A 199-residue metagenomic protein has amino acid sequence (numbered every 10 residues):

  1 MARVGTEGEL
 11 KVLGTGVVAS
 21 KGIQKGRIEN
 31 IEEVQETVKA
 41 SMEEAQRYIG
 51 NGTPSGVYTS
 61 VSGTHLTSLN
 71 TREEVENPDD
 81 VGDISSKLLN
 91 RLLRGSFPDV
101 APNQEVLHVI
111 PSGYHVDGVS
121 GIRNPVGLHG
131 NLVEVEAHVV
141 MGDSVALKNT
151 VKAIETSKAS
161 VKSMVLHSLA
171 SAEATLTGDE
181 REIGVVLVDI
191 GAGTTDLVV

Functional and structural regions predicted by a protein language model:
M1-R3, V199: Conserved hydrophobic "DFG−1" position in protein kinase catalytic cores
R3-L187: Nucleotide/phosphate-binding catalytic cleft detector across ATP-hydrolyzing and phosphate-transferring enzymes
I183-V199: Glycine-rich phosphate-binding loop of actin/hexokinase-like ATP-binding domains
